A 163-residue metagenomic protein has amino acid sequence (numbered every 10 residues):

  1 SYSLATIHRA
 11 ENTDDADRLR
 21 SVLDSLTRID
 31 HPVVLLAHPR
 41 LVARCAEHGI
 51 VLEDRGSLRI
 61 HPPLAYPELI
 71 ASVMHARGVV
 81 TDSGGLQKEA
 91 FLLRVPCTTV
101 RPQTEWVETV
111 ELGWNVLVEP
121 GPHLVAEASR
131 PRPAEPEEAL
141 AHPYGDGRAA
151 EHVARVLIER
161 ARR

Functional and structural regions predicted by a protein language model:
S1-I29, L41-R163: Nucleotide-activated sugar donor-binding and catalytic core shared by glycosyltransferases and related lipid-linked
P32-P39: Short internal beta-strands
